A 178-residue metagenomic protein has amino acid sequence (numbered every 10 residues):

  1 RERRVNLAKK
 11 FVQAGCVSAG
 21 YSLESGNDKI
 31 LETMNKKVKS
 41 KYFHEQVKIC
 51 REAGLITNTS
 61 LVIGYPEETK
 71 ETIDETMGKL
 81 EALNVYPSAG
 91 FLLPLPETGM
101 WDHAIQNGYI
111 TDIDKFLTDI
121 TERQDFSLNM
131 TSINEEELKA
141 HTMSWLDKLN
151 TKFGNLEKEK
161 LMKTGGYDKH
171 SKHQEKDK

Functional and structural regions predicted by a protein language model:
R1-D168: A structural motif corresponding to the C-terminal lobe/cap of the Radical SAM core domain
T164-K178: C-terminal non-catalytic accessory extensions
